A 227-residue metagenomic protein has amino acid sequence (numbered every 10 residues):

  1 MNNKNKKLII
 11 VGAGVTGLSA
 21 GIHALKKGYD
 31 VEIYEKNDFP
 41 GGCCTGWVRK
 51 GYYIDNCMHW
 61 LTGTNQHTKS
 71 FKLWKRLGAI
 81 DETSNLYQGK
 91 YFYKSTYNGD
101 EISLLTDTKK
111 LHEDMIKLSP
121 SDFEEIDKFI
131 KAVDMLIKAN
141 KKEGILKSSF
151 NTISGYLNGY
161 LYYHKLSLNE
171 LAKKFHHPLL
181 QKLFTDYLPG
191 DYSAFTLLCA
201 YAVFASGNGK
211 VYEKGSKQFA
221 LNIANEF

Functional and structural regions predicted by a protein language model:
N2-A132: N-terminal glycine-rich phosphate/pyrophosphate-binding loop and immediately adjacent elements
G12, T16, Y160, N208-V211 (+1 more regions): Conserved aromatic-histidine-acidic binding/catalytic patches
T68, Y163, K214, Q218: Conserved active-site and cofactor/substrate-binding residues in soluble primary-metabolism enzymes
K69-K72, E170-L171, N222: Alpha-helical scaffold segments in soluble metabolic enzymes
N98-L197: Rossmann-like flavin
T196-F204: Residues forming anionic-ligand binding surfaces in small-molecule and nucleic-acid pockets of primarily soluble enzymes
V203-F227: Helical element adjacent to the flavin cofactor pocket in flavoenzyme catalytic cores
